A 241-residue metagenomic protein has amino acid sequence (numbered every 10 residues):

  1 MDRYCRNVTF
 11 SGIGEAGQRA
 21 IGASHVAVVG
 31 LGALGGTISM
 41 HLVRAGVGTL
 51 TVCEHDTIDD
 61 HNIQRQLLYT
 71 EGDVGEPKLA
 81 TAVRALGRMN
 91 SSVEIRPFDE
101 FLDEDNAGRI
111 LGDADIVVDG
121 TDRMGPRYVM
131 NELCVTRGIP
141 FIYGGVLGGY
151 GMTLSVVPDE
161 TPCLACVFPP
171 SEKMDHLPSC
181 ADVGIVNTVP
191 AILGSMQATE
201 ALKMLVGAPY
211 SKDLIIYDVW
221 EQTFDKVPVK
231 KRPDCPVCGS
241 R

Functional and structural regions predicted by a protein language model:
M1-R241: Adenine nucleotide-associated cytosolic modules
